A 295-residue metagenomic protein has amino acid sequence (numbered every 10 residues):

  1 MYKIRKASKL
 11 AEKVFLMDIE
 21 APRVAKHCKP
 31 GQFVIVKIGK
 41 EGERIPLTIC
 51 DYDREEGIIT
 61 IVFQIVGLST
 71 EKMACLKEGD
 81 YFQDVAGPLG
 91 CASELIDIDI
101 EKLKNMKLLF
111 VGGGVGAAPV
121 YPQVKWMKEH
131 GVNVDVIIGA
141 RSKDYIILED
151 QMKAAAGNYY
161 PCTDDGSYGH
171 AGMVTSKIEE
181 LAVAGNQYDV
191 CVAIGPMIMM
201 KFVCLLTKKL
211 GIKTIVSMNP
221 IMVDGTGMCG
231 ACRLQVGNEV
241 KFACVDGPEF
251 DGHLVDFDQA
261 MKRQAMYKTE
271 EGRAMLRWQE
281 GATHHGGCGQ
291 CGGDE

Functional and structural regions predicted by a protein language model:
M1-D80: Ferredoxin-reductase
V36, D84-V85, L234: A generic structural signal for residues embedded in beta-strands
G39, G87-P88, G237: Short, surface-exposed secondary-structure boundary micro-motifs
G42-D51, L89-I100, A243-C244: Short, Lys/Arg- and Gly-enriched loop/turn segments at beta-strand edges
E71-V223: FNR/FR-type flavoprotein reductase catalytic core
P119, M197-I198, N219-E249, T283-E295: Local cysteine-cluster metal-coordination motifs and their immediate loop/turn environment, predominantly Fe-S cluster
Q235-T269: Non-heme iron-sulfur electron-transfer modules
Q264-E295: Long, charge-rich boundary regions
